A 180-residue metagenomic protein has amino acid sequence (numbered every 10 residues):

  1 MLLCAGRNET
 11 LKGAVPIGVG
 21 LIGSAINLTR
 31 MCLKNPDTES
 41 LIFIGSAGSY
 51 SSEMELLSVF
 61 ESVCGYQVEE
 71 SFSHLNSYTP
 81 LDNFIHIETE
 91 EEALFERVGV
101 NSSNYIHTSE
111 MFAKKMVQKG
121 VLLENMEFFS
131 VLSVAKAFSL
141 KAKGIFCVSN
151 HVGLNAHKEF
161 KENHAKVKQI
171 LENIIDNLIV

Functional and structural regions predicted by a protein language model:
M1-H86, L122: Metabolite-binding pocket within alpha/beta catalytic cores that recognizes anionic/polar moieties
C4, E39-I44, N104, V121-F128 (+2 more regions): Glycine-rich anion-binding loop/nest that anchors nucleotide
A14, F112-A113, N155-K158: Short acidic, glycine/proline-rich loop/turn micro-motifs
A14, R97, A142-K143: Hydrophobic anchor at the start of a short beta-strand that flanks the dinucleotide cofactor-binding loop
V19-I26, M126-F129, E162, K166-I170: Conserved active-site and cofactor/substrate-binding residues in soluble primary-metabolism enzymes
A47, G65, N104-I106, H151: Short, flexible active-site-adjacent loop segments at beta-strand->alpha-helix junctions, enriched in small/polar
L75-F138: Active-site rim beta-loop-alpha module in soluble metabolic enzymes
C147-V180: Regulatory input/activation interfaces that engage signals or partners
